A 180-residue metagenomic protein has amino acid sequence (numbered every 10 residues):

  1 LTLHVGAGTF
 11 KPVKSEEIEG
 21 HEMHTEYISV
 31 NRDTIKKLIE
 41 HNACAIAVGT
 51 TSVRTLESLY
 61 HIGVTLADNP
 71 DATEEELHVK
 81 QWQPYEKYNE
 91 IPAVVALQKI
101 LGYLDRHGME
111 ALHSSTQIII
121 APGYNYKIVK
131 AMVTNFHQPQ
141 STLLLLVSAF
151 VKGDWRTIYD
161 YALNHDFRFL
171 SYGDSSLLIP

Functional and structural regions predicted by a protein language model:
L1-P180: Surface-exposed, charge/polar-rich loops and edge strands
